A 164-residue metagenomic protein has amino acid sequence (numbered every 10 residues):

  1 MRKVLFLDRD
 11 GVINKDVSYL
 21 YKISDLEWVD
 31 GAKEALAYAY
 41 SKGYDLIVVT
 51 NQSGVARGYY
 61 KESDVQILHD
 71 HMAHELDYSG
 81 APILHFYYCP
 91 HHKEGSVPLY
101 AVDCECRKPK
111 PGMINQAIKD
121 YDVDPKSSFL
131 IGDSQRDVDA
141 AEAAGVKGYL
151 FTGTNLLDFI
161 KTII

Functional and structural regions predicted by a protein language model:
M1-I47: Active-site neighborhood of HAD-like aspartate-dependent phosphohydrolases
K3, S63-Q66, D70-H85, E94-L130 (+1 more regions): Asp-based, Mg2+/Mn2+-dependent phosphohydrolase catalytic module
D8-D10, N51, D133, D137: Acidic active-site catalytic centers that drive phospho-/nucleotidyl reactions and related ester hydrolyses
I13-D16, N51-S53, K93-G95, N115-I118: A short alpha-helix capping/helix-coil boundary motif
I13-D30, V55-A56, S63-D64, Y78-S79 (+1 more regions): Metal-dependent phosphoesterase signature
A32, L36-M72, P82-H92, A141: Substrate-recognition element of Asp-dependent hydrolases with the DxDx(T/V) motif
